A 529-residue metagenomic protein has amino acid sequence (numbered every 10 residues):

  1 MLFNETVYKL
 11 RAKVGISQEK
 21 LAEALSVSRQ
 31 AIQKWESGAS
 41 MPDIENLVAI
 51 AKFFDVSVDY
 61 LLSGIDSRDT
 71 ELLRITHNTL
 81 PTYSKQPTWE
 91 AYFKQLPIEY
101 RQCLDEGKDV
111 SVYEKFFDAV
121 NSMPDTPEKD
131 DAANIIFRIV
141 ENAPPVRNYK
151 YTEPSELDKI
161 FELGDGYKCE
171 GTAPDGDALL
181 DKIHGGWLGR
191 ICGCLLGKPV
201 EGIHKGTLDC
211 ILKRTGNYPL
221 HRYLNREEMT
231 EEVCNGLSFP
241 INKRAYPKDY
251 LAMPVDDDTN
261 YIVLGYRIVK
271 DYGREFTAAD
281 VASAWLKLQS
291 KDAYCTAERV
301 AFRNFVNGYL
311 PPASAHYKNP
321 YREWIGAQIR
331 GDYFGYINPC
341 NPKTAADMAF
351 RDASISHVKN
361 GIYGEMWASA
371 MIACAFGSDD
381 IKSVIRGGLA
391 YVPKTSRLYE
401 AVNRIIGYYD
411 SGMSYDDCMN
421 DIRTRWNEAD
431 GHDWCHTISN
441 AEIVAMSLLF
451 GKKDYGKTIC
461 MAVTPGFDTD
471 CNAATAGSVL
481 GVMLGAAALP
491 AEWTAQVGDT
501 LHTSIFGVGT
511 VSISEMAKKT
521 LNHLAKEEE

Functional and structural regions predicted by a protein language model:
M1-K13, G189: A short, Lys/Arg-rich alpha-helix, primarily the initiator
A12, E23, K52: Alpha-helical residues within the helix-turn-helix
G15-K34: Short alpha-helical DNA-recognition segment
E45-Y60: DNA major-groove recognition helix of helix-turn-helix/homeodomain DNA-binding modules
G64-L73: Short, charged recognition helix plus adjacent turn of helix-turn-helix-like nucleic-acid-binding domains
E162-D175, R299-I325, G331-A345, A349-V358 (+1 more regions): Accessory "access/gating" subregions that flank catalytic or transport cores
D165-C192, L196-N260: An N-terminal structural lobe/cap that precedes and organizes the functional/catalytic core across diverse proteins
C192-K198, I203-P219, H357-A373, I443-K519: Catalytic phosphate/nucleotide-handling subdomain of diverse soluble enzymes
